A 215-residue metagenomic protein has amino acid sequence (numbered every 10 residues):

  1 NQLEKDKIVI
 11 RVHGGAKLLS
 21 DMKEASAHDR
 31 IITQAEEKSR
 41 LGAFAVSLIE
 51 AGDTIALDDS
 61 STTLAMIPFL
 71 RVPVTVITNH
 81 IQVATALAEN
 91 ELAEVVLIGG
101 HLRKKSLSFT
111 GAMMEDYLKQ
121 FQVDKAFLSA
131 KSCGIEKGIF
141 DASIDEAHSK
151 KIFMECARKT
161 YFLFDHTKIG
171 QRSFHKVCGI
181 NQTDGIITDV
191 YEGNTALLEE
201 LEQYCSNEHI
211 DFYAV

Functional and structural regions predicted by a protein language model:
N1-A56, S61, I67-F69, T75 (+1 more regions): HTH-adjacent hinge/linker in prokaryotic transcriptional regulators
E4-K5, T85-V215: Conserved phosphate- and dinucleotide-binding cores of soluble alpha/beta proteins, encompassing both enzyme active
G14-G15, I81-V83: Short glycine-enriched loops at secondary-structure junctions
M22, S61, H80, H101 (+1 more regions): Short, flexible active-site-adjacent loop segments at beta-strand->alpha-helix junctions, enriched in small/polar
I32-E36, R40, S61, T78 (+6 more regions): Residues at secondary-structure transition points
Q34-K38, S60-R71, I98-S106, H148-I152: Short charge-dense sequence patches
V72-P73, I186: Conserved helix-loop-beta element of the AMP-binding
